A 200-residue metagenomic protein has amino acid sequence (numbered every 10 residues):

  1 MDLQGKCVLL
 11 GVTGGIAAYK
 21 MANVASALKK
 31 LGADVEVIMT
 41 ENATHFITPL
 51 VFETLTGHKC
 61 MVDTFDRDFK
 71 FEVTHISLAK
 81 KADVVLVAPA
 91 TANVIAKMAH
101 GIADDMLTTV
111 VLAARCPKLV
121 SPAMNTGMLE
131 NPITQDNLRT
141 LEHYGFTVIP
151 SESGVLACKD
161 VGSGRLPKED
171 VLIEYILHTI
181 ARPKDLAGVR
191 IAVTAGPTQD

Functional and structural regions predicted by a protein language model:
M1-L119, N125-D200: A cross-family phosphate/adenosyl-ligand binding-site feature
